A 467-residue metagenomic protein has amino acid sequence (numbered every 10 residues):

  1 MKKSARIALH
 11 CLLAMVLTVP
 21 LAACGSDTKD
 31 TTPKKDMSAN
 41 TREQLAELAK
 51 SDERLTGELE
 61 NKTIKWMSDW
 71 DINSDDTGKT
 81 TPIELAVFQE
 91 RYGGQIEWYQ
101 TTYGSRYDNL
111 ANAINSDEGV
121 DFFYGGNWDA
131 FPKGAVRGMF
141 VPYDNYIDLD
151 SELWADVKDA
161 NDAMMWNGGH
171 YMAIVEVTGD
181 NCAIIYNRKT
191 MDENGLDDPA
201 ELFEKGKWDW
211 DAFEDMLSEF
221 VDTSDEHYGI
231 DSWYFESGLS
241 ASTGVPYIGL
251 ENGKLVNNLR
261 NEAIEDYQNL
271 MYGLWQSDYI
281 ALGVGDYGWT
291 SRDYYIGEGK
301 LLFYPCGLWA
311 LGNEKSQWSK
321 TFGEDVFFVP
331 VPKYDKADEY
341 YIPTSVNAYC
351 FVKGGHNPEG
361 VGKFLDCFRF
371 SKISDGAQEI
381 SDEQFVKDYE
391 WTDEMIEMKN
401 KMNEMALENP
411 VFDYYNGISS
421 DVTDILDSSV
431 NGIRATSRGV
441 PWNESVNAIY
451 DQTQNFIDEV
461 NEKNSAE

Functional and structural regions predicted by a protein language model:
L21-P132, R137, H356, K372-E379 (+2 more regions): Conserved N-terminal structural module of periplasmic/extracytoplasmic solute-binding proteins
K35-E60, T102, G126-N181, D211 (+1 more regions): Hinge/lid segment of periplasmic solute-binding proteins
L55, A111-A113, V120-D121, G126 (+6 more regions): A structural signal for short loop-to-beta-strand junctions that line the ligand-binding cleft of periplasmic/secreted
K65-M67, W166-T178, C182-I184, D209-V256: Extracytoplasmic/periplasmic solute-binding protein
D144-D156, L202-K205, P246-D266, W318-K320 (+1 more regions): Short, solvent-exposed loop/beta-turn-alpha elements that line the ligand-binding surface or hinge of extracytoplasmic
E214-L217, N252-G288: Glycine-centered hinge/linker elements that transmit conformational signals in sensory and ligand-binding systems
W318-K387: Extracytoplasmic/periplasmic substrate-recognition and gating elements
P343, Q378, I396-E467: C-terminal capping/gating helix-and-loop segments adjacent to ligand/active sites or protein-protein/ligand interfaces
